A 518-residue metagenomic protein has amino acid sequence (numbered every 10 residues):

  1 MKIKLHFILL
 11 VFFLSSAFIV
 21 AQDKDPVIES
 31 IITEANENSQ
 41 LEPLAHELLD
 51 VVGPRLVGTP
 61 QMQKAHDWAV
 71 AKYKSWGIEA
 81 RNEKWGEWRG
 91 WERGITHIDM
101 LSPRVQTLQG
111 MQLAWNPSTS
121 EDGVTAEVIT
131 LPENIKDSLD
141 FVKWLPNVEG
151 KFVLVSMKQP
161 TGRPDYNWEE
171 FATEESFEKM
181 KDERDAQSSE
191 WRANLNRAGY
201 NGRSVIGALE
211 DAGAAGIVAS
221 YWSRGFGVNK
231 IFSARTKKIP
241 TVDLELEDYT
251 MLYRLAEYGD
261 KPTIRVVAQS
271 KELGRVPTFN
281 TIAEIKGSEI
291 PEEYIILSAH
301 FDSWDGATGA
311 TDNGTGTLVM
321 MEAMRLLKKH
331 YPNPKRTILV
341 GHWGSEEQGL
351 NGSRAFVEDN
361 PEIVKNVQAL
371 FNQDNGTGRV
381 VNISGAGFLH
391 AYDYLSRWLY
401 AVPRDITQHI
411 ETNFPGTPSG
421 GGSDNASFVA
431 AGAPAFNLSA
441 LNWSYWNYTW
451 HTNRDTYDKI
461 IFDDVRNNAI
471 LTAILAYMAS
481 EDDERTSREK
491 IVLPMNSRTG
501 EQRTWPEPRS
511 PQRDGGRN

Functional and structural regions predicted by a protein language model:
M1-D23: Bacterial Sec-dependent N-terminal signal peptides
A21-K64, A71, W76-E79, I285-E289 (+2 more regions): N-terminal hydrophobic or amphipathic helices/low-complexity stretches enriched in small/hydrophobic/Pro/Gly
K24-P26, H46, D50-D185: Noncatalytic luminal/extracellular "stalk/propeptide" segments of secretory-pathway proteins
K24-T59, I95, R224-A234, K238 (+4 more regions): N-terminal capping segment at the start of a domain
D25-V27, N116-V142, F232-A310, E322-K335 (+1 more regions): Soluble metallo-hydrolase cores and metallopeptidase-like ectodomains found primarily in the secretory/periplasmic
I28-N36, D50-P60, A126-N134, Y166-W168 (+9 more regions): Second-shell loop/turn segments in exported
V105-T107, E121, A126, P146-G150 (+4 more regions): Metal-dependent peptidase/peptidase-like ectodomains
P240-L244, R325, Y445-N518: His/Asp/Glu-rich mid-to-C-terminal helical/loop segments that flank catalytic regions of hydrolases
